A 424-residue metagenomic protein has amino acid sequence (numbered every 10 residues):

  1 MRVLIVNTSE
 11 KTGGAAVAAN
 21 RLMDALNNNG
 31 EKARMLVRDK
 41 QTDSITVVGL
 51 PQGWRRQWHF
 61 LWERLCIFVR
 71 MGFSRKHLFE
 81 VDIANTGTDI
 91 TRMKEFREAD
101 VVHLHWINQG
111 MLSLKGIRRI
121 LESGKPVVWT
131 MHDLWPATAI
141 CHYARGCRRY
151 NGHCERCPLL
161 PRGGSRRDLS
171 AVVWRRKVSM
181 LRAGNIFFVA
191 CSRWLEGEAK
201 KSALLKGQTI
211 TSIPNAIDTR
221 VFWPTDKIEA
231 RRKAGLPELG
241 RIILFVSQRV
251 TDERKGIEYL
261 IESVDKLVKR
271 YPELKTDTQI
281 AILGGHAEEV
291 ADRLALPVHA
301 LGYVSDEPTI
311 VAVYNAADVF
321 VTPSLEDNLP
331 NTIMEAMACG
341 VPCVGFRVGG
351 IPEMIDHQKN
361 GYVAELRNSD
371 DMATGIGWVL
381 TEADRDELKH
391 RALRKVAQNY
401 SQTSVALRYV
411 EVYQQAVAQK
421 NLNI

Functional and structural regions predicted by a protein language model:
T138-Y143, G164-S212, I217-K227: A short, active-site helix/loop in glycosyltransferases that binds the activated sugar's phosphate group
P237-K255, I261-V264: Conserved donor-binding/catalytic core segment of Leloir-type glycosyltransferases
Y271, K275-T278, G284-V311: Nucleotide-activated donor-binding/catalytic signature segment of Leloir-type glycosyltransferases, i.e., the conserved
A312-A317: Short alpha-helical donor nucleotide-sugar binding micro-motif in glycosyltransferases
L325: Aromatic "clamp/platform" in nucleotide-sugar-dependent glycosyltransferases that forms part of the donor/acceptor
P342-G345: Short hydrophobic beta-strand element within catalytic cores of glycosyltransferases and related nucleotide-activated
H357-Q358, Y362-S369, W378-A383: Conserved acidic donor-binding segment of nucleotide-sugar-dependent glycosyltransferases
D384-N399, R408-E411: A short, well-ordered alpha-helix in the C-terminal region of glycosyltransferases
